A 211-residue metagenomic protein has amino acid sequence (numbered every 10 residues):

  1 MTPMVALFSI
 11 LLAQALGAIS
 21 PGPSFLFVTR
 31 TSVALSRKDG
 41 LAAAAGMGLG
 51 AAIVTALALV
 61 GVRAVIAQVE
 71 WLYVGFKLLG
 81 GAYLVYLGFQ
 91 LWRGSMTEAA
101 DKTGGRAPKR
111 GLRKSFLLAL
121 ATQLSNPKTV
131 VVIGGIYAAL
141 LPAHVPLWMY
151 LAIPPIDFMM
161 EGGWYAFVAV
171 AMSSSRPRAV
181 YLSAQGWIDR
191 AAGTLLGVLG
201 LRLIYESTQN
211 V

Functional and structural regions predicted by a protein language model:
T2-V74, G135-I156, A166, V170: Juxtamembrane transmembrane-helix termini in multi-pass membrane transport proteins
P3-L7, G40, P108, L112-F116 (+3 more regions): Primarily residues marking transmembrane-helix entry/exit sites
F8-A13, A82-V85, L117-L118, M149-A152 (+1 more regions): Short alpha-helical transmembrane interface motifs in multi-pass membrane proteins
A15, I19, A52-I53, A82 (+4 more regions): Hydrophobic/aromatic residues within the transmembrane alpha-helices of Major Facilitator Superfamily
K38-S115, L201: Membrane helix-loop-helix hairpins that form the core translocation module of multi-pass transporters
A67-A99, I156-V168, A179-V211: Selective transmembrane alpha-helices of multi-pass membrane proteins
T122-G135, A192-L196: Core segments of transmembrane alpha-helices that mediate helix-helix packing or line hydrophobic substrate/ligand
S173-R178: Short, flexible, glycine-rich and Lys/Arg-enriched loop motifs at helix boundaries that contact anionic partners
